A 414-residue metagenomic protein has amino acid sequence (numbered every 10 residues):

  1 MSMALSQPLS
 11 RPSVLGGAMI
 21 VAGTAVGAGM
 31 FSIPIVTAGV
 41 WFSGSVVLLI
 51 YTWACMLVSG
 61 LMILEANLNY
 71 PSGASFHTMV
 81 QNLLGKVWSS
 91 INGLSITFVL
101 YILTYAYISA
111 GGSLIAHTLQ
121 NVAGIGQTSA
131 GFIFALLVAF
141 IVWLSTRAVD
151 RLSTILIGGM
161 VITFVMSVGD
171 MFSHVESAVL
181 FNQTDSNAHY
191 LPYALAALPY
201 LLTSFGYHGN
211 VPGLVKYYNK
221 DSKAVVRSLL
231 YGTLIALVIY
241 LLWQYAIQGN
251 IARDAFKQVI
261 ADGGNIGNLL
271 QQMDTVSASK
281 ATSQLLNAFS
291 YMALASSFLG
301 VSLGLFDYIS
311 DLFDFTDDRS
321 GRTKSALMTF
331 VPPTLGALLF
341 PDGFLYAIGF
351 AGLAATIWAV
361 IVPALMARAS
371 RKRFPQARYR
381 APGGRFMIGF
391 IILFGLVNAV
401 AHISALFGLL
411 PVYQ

Functional and structural regions predicted by a protein language model:
M1-I35, V40, L57-L61, G73 (+5 more regions): Membrane-interface "cap" regions at the ends of multi-pass membrane proteins
M3-P8, G124-I133, L137, R147 (+2 more regions): Helix-loop-helix junctions that connect adjacent transmembrane segments in multi-pass membrane transporters
L9, S13-V14, Q127-A135, K220-D221 (+6 more regions): Loop-to-transmembrane helix boundary motifs in multi-pass membrane proteins
A18-A25, G93-L94, T118-S145, G159-S167 (+4 more regions): Transmembrane alpha-helical segments of multi-pass small-molecule transport proteins
P34-E65, H77, V412-Q414: Extracellular loop-to-transmembrane helix junctions
V58-A123, N287-D311: Hydrophobic transmembrane alpha-helices that form the core helical bundles of multi-pass secondary transporters
P71-K86, L234-L294, F315: TM-loop-TM module centered on a large, flexible mid-protein loop between adjacent transmembrane helices in multi-pass
A178, A188, D317-M328, P332-L335 (+2 more regions): C-terminal membrane-solvent junction of multi-pass transporters and transport-like membrane proteins
